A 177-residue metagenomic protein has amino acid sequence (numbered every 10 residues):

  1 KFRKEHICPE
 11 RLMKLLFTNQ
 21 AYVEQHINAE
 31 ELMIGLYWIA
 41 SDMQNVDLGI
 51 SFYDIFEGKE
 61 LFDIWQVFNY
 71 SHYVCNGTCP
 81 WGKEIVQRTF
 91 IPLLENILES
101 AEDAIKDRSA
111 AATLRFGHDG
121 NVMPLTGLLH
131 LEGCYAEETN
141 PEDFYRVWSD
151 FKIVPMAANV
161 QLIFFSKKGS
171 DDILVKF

Functional and structural regions predicted by a protein language model:
K1-F177: Signature for phosphate-centric chemistry
